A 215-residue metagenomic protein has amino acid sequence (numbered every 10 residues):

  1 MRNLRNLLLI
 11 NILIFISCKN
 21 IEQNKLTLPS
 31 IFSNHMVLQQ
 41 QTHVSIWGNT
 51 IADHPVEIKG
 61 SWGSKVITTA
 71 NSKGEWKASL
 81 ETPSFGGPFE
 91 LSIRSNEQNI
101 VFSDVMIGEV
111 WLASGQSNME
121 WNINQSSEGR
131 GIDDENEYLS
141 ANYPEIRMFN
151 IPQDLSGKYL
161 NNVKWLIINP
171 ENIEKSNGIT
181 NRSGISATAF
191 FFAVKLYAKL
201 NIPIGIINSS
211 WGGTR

Functional and structural regions predicted by a protein language model:
M1-L8: Bacterial N-terminal signal peptides that target proteins for export
L8-F15: Bacterial N-terminal signal peptides
I21-R215: Cell-envelope and extracellular/periplasmic
